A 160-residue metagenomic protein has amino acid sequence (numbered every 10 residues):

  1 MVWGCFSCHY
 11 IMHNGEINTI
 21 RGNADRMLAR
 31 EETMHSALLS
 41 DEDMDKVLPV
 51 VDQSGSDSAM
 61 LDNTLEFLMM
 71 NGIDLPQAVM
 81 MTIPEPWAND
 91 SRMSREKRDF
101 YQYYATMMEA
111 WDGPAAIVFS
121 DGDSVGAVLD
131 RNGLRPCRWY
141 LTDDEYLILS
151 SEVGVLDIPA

Functional and structural regions predicted by a protein language model:
M1-A160: Conserved short alpha-helical segments that host acidic/polar catalytic motifs at enzyme active sites
